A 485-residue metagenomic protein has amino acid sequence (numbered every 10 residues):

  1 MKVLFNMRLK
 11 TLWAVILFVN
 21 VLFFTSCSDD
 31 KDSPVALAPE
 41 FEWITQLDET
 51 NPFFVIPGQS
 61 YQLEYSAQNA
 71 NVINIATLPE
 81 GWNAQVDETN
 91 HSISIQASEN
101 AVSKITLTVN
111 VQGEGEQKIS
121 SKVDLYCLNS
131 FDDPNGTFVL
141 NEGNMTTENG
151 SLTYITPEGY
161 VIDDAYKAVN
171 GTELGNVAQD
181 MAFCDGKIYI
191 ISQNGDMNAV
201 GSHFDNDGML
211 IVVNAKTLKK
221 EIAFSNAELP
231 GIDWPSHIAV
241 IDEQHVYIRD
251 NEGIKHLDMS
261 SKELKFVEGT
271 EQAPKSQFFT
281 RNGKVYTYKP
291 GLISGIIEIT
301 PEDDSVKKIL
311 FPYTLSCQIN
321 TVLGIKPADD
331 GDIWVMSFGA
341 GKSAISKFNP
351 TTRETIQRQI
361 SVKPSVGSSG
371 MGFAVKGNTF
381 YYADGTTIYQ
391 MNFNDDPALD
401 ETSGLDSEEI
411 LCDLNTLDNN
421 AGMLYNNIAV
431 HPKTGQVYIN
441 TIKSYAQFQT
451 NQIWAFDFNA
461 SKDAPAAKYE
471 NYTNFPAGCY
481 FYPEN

Functional and structural regions predicted by a protein language model:
M1-F53, E114-T137: Bacterial Sec-dependent N-terminal signal peptides
A76-H91: Low-complexity "stalk/linker" and mucin-like segments enriched in Ser/Thr/Pro/Ala/Gly
S92-V102, I442: Extracellular/luminal low-complexity segments enriched in Ser/Thr/Pro
G143-T147, G195-V200, F204, G253 (+4 more regions): Short glycine/acidic-enriched loop and turn motifs that connect beta-strands
Y160-E173, K219-L229, K262-G269, S305-L315 (+3 more regions): A short beta-strand motif characteristic of beta-propeller blades
E173-A182, P230-I241, E271-N282, L315-A328 (+3 more regions): Repeated scaffold domains used in trafficking and secretory/extracellular systems, primarily beta-propellers
L257-T387: Acidic, serine/threonine- and glycine-rich low-complexity intrinsically disordered segments that serve as flexible
F448-N485: Blade-level signature of beta-propeller repeat domains, shared across WD40, Kelch, NHL, RCC1 and BNR/Asp-box propellers
